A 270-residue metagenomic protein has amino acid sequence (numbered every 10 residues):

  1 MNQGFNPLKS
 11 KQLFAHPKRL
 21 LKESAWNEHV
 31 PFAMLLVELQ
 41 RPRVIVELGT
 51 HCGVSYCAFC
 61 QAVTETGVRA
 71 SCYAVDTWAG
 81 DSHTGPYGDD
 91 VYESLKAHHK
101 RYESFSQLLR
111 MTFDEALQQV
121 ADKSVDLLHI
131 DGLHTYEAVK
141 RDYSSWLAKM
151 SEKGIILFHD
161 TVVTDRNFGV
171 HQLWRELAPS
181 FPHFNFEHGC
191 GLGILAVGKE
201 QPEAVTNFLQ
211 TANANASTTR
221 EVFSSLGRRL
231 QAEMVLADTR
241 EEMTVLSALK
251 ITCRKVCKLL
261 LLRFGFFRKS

Functional and structural regions predicted by a protein language model:
M1-N6: Non-catalytic substrate-recognition/targeting regions of SAM-dependent transferases
P7-K11, H16-S24, E28-T244, A248: S-adenosylmethionine/decaboxylated-SAM
A116, K269-S270: Short intrinsically disordered terminal tails
S247-K269: Short hydrophobic helices that act as membrane-entry/anchoring signals
